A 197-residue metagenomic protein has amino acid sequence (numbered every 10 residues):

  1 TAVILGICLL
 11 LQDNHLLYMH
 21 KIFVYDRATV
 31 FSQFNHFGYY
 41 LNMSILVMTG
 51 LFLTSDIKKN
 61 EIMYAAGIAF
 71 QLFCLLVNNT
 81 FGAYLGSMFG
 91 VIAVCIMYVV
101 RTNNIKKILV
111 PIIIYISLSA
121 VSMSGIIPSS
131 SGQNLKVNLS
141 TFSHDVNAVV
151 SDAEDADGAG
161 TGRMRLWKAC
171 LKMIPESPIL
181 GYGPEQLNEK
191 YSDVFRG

Functional and structural regions predicted by a protein language model:
T1-Y25, T29-P128: Alpha-helical transmembrane segments of multi-pass inner-membrane proteins
I4-L10, C95, F142, M173 (+2 more regions): Phosphate/oxyanion-binding loops and surfaces in catalytic or ligand/nucleic-acid-binding neighborhoods
N42, I126-I127, F142, L187-K190: Extended hydrophobic/Leu-rich segments
M123-Q133, D155-A156, I174: Transmembrane-lumen/periplasm boundary regions of multi-pass, lipid-linked membrane glycan transferases
S131-T141: Alpha-helical transmembrane signal-anchor/signal-peptide segments
T141-N147: Short alpha-helical hairpin
N147-G197: TM-adjacent membrane-interface loops and short helices in multi-pass inner/ER membrane proteins
